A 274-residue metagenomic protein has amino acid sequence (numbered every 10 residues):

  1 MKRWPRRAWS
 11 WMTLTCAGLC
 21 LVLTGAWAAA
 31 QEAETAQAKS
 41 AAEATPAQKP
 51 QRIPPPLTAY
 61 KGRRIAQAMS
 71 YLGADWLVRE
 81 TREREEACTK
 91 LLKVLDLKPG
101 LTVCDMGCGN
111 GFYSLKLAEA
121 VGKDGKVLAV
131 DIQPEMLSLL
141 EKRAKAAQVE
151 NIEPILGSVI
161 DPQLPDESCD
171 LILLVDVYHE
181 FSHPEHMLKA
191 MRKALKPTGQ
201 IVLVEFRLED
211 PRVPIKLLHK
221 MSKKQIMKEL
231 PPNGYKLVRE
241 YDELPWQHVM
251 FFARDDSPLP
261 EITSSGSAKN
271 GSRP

Functional and structural regions predicted by a protein language model:
A38-C104: Class I SAM-dependent transferase core
V103, I172-L173: Hydrophobic beta-strand segment of the Class I
C104-D161: Class I SAM-dependent methyltransferase SAM/SAH-binding core
A118, E185-Q200: A short glycine-rich, Lys/Arg-flanked "PGG" loop and its adjoining helix->strand segment in the class I
P162-L171: A short acidic, Gly/Pro-enriched loop at the edge of an enzyme's catalytic core that lines a small-molecule cofactor
Q200-Q225: Conserved class I S-adenosyl-L-methionine
H219-N233, E240: Short alpha-helix
R239-P274: Core SAM-dependent methyltransferase catalytic element
